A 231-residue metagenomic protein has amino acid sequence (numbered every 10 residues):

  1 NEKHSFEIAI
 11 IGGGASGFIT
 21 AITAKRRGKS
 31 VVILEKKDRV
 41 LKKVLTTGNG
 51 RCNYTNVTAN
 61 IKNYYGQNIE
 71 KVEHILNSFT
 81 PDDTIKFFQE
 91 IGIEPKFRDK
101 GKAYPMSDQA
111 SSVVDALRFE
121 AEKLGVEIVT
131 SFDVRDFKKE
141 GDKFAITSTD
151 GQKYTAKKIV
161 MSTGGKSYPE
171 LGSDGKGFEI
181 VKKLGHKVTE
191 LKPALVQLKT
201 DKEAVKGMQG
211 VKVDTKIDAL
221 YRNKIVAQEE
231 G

Functional and structural regions predicted by a protein language model:
N1-S5: A short, basic/flexible loop-to-alpha-helix module at the beginning of a structural domain
F6-I33: N-terminal Rossmann-like FAD-binding beta1-loop-alpha1 element of flavoenzymes
I10, G14-S16, R39, G165-S167: Residue-level detector of alpha-helix initiation sites
I11, T46, M161-S162: Redox-cofactor binding/interface segments in oxidoreductases and associated redox assembly factors
I19, T23-A24, V44, I159 (+1 more regions): Hydrophobic/aromatic ligand-binding patch that stacks against planar heteroaromatic rings of cofactors or nucleotides
R27-K29, I91, L124, L184: Conserved dinucleotide-binding and phosphotransfer motif residues
K36-E127, F132: Conserved N-terminal/central alpha/beta ligand/cofactor-binding core
S112, A116-G231: Predominantly flavin-linked oxidoreductase catalytic cores and closely associated redox partners
